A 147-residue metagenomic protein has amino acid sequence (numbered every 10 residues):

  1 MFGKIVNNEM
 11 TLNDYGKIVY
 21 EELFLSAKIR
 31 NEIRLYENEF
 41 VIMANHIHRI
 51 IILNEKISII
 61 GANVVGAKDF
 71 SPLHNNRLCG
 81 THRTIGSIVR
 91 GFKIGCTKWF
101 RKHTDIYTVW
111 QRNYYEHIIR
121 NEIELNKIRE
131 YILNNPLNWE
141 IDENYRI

Functional and structural regions predicted by a protein language model:
M1-I147: Short catalytic/metal-binding and nucleic-acid-binding patches
